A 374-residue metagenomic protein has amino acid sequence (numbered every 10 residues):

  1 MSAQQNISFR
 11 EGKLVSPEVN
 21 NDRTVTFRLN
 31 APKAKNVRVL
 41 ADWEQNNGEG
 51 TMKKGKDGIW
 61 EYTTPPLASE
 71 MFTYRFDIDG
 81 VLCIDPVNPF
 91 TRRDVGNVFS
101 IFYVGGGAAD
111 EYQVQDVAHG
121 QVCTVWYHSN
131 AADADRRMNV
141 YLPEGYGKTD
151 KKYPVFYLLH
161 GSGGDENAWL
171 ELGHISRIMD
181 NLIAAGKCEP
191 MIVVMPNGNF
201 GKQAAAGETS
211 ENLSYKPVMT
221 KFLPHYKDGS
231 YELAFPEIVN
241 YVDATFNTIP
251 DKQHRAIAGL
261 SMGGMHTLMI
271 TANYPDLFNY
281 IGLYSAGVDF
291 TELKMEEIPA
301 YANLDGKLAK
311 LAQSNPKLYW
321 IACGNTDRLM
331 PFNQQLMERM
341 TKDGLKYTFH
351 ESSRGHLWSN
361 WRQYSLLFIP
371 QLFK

Functional and structural regions predicted by a protein language model:
M1-Q5: Bacterial Sec-dependent N-terminal signal peptides
I7, L14, V19-G48, K54-K374: Non-catalytic cap/lid and distal C-terminal segments of serine-dependent acyl enzymes
